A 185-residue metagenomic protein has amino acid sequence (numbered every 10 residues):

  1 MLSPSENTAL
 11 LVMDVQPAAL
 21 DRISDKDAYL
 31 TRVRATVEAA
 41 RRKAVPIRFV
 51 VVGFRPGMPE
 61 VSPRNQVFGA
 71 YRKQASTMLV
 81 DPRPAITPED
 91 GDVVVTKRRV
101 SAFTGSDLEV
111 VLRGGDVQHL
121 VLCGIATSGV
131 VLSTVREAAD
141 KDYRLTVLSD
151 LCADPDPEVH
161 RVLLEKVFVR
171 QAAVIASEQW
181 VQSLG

Functional and structural regions predicted by a protein language model:
M1-N7, A35-K43, F68-G185: Active-site-adjacent betaalpha module
A9-Q16: Acidic-leg catalytic submotif of subtilisin-like serine proteases
V15, F49-V52, S149: A cross-domain feature marking catalytic cores of carbohydrate-active enzymes and several ubiquitous metabolic/repair
P17-D21: Short acidic, Gly/Ser-rich segments with clustered Asp/Glu that frequently serve as metal-coordination loops in enzyme
R22-K26, V159: Short, solvent-exposed loop/turn segments at secondary-structure boundaries
K26-R34: Short amphipathic alpha-helical segment that frequently serves as the phosphate-/nucleotide-binding helix
A40-P59: Von Willebrand factor
P59-Y71: Aromatic- and acidic-residue-enriched segments that line the glycan-binding/catalytic groove of carbohydrate-active
